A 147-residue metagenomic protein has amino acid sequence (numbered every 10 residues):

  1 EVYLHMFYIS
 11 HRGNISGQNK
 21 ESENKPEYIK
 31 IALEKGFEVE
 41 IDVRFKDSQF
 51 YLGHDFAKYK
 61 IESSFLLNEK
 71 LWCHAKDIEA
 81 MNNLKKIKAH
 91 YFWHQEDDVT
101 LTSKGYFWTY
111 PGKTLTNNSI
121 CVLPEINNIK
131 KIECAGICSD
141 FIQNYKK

Functional and structural regions predicted by a protein language model:
V2-K147: Phosphate-group recognition and catalysis centered on beta-loop-alpha active-site segments
